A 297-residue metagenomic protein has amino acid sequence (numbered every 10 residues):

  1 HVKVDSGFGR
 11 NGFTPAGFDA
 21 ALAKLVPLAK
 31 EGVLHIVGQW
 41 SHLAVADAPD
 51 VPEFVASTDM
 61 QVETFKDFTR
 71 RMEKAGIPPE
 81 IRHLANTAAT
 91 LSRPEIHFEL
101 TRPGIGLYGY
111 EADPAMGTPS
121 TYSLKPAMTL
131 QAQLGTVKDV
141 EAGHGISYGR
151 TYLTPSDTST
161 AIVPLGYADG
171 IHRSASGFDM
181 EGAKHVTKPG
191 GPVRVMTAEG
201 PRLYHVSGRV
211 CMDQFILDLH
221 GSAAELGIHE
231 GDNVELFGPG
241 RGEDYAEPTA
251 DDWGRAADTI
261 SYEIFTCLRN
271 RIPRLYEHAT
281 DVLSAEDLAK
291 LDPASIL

Functional and structural regions predicted by a protein language model:
H1, G32, K74-G76, R93-P94 (+5 more regions): Solvent-exposed alpha-helices and their adjacent loops that cap or buttress functional pockets in soluble metabolic
V2, N86, G231: Divalent metal-coordination and catalytic microenvironments
V4-S6, L219: Short glycine-centered, acidic/aromatic-flanked micro-motifs in structured strand/loop junctions that mark active-site
D5, G32-H35, S120-Y122, P126-T129 (+4 more regions): Short, functionally important structural connectors and interaction interfaces within domains
S6-E141: Active-site loop/helix belt of alpha/beta enzymes
E141-L297: C-terminal accessory subdomain/extension
